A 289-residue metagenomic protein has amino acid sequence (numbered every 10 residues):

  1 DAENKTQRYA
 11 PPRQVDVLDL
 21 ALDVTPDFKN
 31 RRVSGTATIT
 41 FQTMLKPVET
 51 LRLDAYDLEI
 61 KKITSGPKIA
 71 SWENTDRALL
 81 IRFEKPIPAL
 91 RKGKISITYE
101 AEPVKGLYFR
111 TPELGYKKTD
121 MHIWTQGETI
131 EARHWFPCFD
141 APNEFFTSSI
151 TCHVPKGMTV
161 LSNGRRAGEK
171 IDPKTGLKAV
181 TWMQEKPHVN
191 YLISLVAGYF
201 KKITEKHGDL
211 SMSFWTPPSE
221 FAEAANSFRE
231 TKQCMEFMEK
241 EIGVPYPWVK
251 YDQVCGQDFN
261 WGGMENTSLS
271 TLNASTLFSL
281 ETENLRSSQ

Functional and structural regions predicted by a protein language model:
D1-T36, K46, K117-H122, D140-P142: N-terminal, polar/Ser/Thr-rich
K5-P12, T98-S148, G198-G208: Glycine/proline-rich low-complexity spacer/linker segments in large multi-domain proteins
D23-T25, K68-S71, R82-I87, W135-D140 (+1 more regions): Beta-strand-rich interaction surfaces with strong enrichment in secreted/lumenal proteins
K29, Q42-K46, E102, P155: Short solvent-exposed strand-capping/beta-turn motif centered on an Asx-Ser/Thr pair
G35, Q126-I130, C138-Q289: Hydrophobic helix-coil surface modules that form long, contiguous segments used for peptide/substrate interaction
I39-F41, Y99, C152: Hydrophobic beta-strand positions in extracellular immunoglobulin-like domains
T50, K68-P88, W124-R133, A274-Q289: Aromatic/His-enriched, Gly/Pro-containing loop or helix-boundary segments that lie immediately adjacent to catalytic
L51, A55-Y116, T175: A surface-exposed beta-strand-loop module
